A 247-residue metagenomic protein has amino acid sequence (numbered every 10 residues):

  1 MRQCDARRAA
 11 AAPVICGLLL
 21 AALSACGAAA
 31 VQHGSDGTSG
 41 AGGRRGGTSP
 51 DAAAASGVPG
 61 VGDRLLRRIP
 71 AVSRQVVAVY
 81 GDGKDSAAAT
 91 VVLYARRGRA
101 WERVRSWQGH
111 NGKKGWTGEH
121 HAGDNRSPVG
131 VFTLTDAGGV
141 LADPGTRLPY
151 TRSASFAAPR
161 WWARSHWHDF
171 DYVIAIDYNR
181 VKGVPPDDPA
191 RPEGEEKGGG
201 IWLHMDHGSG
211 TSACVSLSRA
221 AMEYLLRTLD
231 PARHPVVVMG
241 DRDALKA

Functional and structural regions predicted by a protein language model:
M1-Q32: Secretory targeting and sorting signals
D5-A6, G42-G43, R233: Intrinsically disordered, low-complexity sequence elements enriched in Ser/Thr/Gly/Pro
G27-M205, R227, R242-A247: Cell wall/extracellular polymer interaction/catalysis modules
D206-G210: Short glycine-enriched loop/turn motifs at secondary-structure junctions
T211-L217: Active-site nucleophilic cysteine motif
A220-A247: Long, compositionally biased interface segments
